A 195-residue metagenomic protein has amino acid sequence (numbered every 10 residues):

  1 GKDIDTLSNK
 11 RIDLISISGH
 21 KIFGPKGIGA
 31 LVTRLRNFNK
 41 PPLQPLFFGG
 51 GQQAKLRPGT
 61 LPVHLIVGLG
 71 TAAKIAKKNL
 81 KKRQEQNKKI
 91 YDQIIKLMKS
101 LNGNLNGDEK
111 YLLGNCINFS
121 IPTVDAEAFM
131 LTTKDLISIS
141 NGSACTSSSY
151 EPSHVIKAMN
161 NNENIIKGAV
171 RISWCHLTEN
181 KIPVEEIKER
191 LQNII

Functional and structural regions predicted by a protein language model:
G1-I195: Pyridoxal 5′-phosphate
